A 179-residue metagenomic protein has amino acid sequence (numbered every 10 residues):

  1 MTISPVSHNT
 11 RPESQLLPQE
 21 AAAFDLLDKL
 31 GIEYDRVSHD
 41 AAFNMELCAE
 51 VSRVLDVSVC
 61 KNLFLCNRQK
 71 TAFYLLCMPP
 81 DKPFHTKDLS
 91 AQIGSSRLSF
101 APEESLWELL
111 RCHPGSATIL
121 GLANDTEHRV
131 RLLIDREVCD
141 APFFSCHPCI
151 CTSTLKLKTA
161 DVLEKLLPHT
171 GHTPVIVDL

Functional and structural regions predicted by a protein language model:
M1-L179: Extended, low-hydrophobicity, polar/charged segments
